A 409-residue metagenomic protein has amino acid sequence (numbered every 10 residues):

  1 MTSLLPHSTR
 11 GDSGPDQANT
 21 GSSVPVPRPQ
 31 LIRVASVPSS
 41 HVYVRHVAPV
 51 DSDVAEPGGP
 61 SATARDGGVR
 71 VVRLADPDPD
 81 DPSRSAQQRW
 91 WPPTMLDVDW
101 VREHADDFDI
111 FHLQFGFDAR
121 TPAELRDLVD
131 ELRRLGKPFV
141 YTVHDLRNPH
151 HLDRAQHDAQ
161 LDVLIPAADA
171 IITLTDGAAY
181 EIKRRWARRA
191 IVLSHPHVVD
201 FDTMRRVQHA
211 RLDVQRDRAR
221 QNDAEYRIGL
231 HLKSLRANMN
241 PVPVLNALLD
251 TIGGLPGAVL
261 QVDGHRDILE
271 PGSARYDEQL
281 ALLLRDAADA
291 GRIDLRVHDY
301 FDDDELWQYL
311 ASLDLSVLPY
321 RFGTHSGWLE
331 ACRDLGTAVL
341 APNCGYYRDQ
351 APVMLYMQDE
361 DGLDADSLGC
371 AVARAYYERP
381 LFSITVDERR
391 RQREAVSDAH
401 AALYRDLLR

Functional and structural regions predicted by a protein language model:
R89-M95, D99-A123, P138, P319: Short N-terminal targeting/anchoring amphipathic segment
P166-K183, A187-R216, D223-E225: Donor nucleotide-sugar binding/catalytic pocket of nucleotide-sugar-dependent glycosyltransferases
D213-L245, L249, L260-V262: Conserved donor-binding/catalytic core segment of Leloir-type glycosyltransferases
R266, S273-W307: Nucleotide-activated donor-binding/catalytic signature segment of Leloir-type glycosyltransferases, i.e., the conserved
W307-T324: Acidic donor-binding loop of glycosyltransferase active sites
A338-N343: Short hydrophobic beta-strand element within catalytic cores of glycosyltransferases and related nucleotide-activated
R348-Y377: Change "using UDP/GDP/dTDP sugars" to "using nucleotide sugars
G362-L363, A373-R409: A charged, aromatic-enriched C-terminal amphipathic alpha-helix characteristic of glycosyltransferases across folds
